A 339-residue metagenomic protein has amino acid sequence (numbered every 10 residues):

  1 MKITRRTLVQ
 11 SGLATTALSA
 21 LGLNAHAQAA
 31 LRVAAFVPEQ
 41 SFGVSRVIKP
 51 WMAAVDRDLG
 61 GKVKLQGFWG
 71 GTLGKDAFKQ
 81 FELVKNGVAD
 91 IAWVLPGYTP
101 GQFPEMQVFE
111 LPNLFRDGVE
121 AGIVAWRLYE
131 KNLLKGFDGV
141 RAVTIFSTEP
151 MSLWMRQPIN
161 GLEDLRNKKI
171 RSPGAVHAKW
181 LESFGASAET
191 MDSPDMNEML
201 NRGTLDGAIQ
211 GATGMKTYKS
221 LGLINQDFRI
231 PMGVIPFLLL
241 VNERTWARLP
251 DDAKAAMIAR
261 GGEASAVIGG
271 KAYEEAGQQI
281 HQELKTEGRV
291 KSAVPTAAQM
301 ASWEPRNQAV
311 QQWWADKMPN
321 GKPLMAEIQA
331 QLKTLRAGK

Functional and structural regions predicted by a protein language model:
K2-I3, T7-L18, Q28-V119, K135-K339: N-terminal secretory/targeting leader peptides
G22-N24: N-terminal signal peptide c-region/cleavage motif recognized by signal peptidases
R116-N132: A gly/proline- and charged-residue-enriched helix-loop-helix capping module
